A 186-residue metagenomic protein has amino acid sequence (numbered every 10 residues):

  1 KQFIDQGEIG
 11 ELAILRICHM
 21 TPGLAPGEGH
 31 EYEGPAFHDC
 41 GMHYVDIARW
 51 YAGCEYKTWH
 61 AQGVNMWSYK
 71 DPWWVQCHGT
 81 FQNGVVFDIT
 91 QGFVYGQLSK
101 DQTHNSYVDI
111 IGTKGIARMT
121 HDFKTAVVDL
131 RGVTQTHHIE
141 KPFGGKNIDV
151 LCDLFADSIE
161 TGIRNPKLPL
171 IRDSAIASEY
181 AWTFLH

Functional and structural regions predicted by a protein language model:
K1-S68, C77: Predominantly a Rossmann-like dinucleotide-binding segment in NAD(P)-dependent oxidoreductases
L12, W59-H60, T120, P166-L170 (+1 more regions): Short, hydrophobic secondary-structure boundary micro-motifs
P35, M42-D46, K146-D153, R172-W182: A structural signal for well-ordered alpha-helical segments within the folded catalytic domains of diverse enzymes
D39, V45-K124, D149-I163: Contiguous beta-strand/loop segments that form the cofactor/metal-binding neighborhood of enzyme cores
Q82, L154-H186: C-terminal helix-rich "cap/oligomerization" subdomain common to oxidoreductases
G84, G132-V133: Detector for glycine-centered tight turns/loop "hinges" at secondary-structure junctions
Q135-F143: C-terminal "lid/loop" region of Rossmann-like NAD(P)-dependent oxidoreductases
